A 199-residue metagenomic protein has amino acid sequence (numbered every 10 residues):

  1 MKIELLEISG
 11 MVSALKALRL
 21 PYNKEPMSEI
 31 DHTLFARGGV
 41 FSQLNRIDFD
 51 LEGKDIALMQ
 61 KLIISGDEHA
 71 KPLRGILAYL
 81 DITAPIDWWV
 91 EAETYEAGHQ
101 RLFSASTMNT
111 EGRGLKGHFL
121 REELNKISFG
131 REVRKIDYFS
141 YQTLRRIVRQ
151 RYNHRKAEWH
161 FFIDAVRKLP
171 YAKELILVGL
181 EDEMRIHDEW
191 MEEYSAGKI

Functional and structural regions predicted by a protein language model:
M1-I199: Family-specific signature for flavin-dependent thymidylate synthase
